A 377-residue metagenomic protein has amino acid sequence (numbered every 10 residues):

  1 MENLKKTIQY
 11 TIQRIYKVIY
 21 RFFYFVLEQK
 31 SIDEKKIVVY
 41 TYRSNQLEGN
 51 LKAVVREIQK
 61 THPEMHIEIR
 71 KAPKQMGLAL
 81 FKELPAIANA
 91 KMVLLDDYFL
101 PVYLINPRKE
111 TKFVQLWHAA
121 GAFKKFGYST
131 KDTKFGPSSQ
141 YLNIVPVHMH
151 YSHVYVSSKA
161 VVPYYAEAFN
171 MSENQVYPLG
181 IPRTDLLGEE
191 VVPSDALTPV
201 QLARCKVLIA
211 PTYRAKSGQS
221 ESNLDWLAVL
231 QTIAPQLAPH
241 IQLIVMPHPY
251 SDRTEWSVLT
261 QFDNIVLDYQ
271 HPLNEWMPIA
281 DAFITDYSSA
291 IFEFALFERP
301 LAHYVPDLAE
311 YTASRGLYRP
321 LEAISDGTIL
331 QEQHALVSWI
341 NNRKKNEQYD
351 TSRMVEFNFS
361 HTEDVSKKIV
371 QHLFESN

Functional and structural regions predicted by a protein language model:
M1-A88, M92: N-terminal pre-catalytic "stem/leader" segment of glycosyltransferase-like enzymes
E2-F23, K124, S129, P137-Q219 (+1 more regions): A nucleotide-sugar donor-handling region in carbohydrate enzymes
Q46-V54, V176-S257, L330-E332, K367: Conserved catalytic-core segment of nucleotide-activated headgroup transferases in glycan assembly
A72-P137: Extended catalytic core of nucleotide-activated donor transferases of GT-like folds
L78-M92, L100, P249-F292: Donor nucleotide-activated moiety binding/catalytic core segment of transferases that use nucleotide-activated donors
V93-Y98, L104-N106, K112-A122, Q270-S314: A donor-sugar binding/catalytic signature common to diverse glycosyltransferases and related nucleotide-sugar
S289-N358: Catalytic binding pocket for nucleotide-activated donors in carbohydrate/polymer assembly enzymes
H361-N377: C-terminal alpha-helical cap of glycosyltransferases
